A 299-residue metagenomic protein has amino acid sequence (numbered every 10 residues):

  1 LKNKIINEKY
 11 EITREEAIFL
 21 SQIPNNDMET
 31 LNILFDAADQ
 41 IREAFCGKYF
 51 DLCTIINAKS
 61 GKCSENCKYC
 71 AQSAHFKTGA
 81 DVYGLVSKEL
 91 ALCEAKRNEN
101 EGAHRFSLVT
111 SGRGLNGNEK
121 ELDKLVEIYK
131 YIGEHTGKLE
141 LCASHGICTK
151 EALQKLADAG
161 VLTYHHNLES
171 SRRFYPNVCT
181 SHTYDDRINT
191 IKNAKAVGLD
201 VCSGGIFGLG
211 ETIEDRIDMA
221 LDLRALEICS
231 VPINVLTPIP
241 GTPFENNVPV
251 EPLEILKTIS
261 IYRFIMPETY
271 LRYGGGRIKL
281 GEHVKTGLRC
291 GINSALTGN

Functional and structural regions predicted by a protein language model:
L1-E29, R224-N299: Auxiliary Fe-S-binding modules of radical SAM enzymes
L1-E65: Flexible, acidic/Gly-rich N-terminal and inter-domain linker regions that tether and position cofactor-handling modules
A38, C67, H166, A194 (+3 more regions): Conserved, mostly hydrophobic/aromatic
D39-Q40, K130, S260, K285: Active-site phosphate/pyrophosphate- and oxyanion-stabilizing loops and adjacent acidic/basic residues in soluble
A58, H75-C93, N98-I191, D200-G204 (+1 more regions): Core AdoMet radical
K68, Q72-H75: Short functional micro-motifs and their immediate structural scaffolds
F106, R113-N116, T190-E214, I233-V248 (+1 more regions): Conserved strand-turn element in the central/C-terminal portion of the radical SAM core barrel that lines
C148-D158, L209-D222, I278-C290: Catalytic cores of alpha/beta
